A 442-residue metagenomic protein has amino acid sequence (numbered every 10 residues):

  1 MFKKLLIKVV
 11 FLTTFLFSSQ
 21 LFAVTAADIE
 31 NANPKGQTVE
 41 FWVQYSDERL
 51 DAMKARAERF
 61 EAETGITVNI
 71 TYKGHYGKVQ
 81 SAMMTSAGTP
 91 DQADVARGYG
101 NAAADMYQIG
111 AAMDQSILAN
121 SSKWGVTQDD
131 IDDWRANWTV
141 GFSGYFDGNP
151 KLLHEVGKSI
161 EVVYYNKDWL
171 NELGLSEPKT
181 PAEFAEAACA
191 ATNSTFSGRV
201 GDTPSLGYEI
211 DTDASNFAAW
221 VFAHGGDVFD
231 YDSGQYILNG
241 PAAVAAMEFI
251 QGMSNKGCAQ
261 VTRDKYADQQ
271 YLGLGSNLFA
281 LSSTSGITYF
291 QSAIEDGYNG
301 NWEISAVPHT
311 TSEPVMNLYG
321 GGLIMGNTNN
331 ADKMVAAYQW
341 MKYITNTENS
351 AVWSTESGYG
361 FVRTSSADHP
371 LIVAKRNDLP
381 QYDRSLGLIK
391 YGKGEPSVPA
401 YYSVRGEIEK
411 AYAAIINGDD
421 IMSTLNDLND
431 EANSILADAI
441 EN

Functional and structural regions predicted by a protein language model:
V24-A27, D129-N137, S143, W302-A306 (+2 more regions): Long, aromatic- and glycine/proline-rich binding clefts that accommodate carbohydrate-like moieties
V24-G36, G100-I160, N299-A306, V373-A374: Hinge/lid segment of periplasmic solute-binding proteins
T25-K35, V68-T71, N171, L388-N442: Conserved C-terminal helix/tail region of periplasmic/extracytoplasmic solute-binding proteins
I29-A32, S116-W134, R199-Y208, G226-A245 (+4 more regions): Short, solvent-exposed loop/beta-turn-alpha elements that line the ligand-binding surface or hinge of extracytoplasmic
A55, R59-N137, D168-K179, Y271 (+3 more regions): Extracytoplasmic "Venus flytrap"/periplasmic binding protein-like
G141-V156, E161, A185-Q235, A242 (+1 more regions): Extracytoplasmic/periplasmic solute-binding protein
Y164-K167, L318-D332: A bilobed periplasmic-binding-protein/Venus flytrap-type ligand-binding module shared by bacterial periplasmic
A187-T192, D232-T262, V307: Glycine-centered hinge/linker elements that transmit conformational signals in sensory and ligand-binding systems
